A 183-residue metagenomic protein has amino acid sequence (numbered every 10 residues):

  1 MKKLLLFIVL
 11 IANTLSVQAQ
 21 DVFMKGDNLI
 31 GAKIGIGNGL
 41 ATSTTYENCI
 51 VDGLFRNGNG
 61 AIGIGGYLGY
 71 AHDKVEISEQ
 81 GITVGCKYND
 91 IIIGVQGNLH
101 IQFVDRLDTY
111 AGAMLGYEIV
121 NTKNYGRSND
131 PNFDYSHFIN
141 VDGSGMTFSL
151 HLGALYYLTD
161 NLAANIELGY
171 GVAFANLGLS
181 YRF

Functional and structural regions predicted by a protein language model:
M1-K25: Cleavable N-terminal export/targeting peptides
D21-V104: Glycine- and aromatic-enriched membrane insertion/assembly motifs of diderm outer-membrane and organelle channel
N28-A32, G60-G66, I93, T109-A113 (+3 more regions): Transmembrane beta-strands of outer-membrane beta-barrel proteins
G31, E79-G85, Y135-N140, A163-N165: Extracellular loop and loop/strand-boundary signature of outer-membrane beta-barrel proteins
A32, T44-N48, I93-L99, A113-Y117 (+2 more regions): Residues on the lipid-exposed face of transmembrane beta-strands in outer-membrane beta-barrel proteins
A32-S43, N165-G178: Solvent-exposed loop/turn segments connecting transmembrane beta-strands in outer-membrane beta-barrel proteins
T45, V75-I82, T122-P131, G178-Y181: Outer-membrane beta-barrel translocator domains and adjoining extracellular loop/strand segments of Gram-negative
G53-R56, D105-L107, L158-A164: Repeated loop/turn-to-beta-strand initiation elements of outer-membrane beta-barrel proteins
